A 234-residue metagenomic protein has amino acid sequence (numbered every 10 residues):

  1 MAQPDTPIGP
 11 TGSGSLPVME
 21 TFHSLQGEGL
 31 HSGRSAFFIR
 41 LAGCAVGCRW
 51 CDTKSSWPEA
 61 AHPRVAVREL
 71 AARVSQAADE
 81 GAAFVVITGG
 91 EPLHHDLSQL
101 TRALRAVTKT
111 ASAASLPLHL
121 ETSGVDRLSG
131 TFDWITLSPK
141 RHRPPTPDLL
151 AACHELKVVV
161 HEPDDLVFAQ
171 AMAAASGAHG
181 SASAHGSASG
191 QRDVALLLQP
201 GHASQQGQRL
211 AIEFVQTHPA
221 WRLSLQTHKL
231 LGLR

Functional and structural regions predicted by a protein language model:
A2-S35, I212-E213, P219: Short, Lys/Arg-rich amphipathic segments at extreme N-termini
Q3, G12, L16-E20, S35-A36 (+1 more regions): Conserved Radical SAM active-site core
P7-G12, G27, D79, A178 (+2 more regions): Intrinsically disordered, low-complexity segments enriched in small/polar residues
E20-H23, E28-G29, S55, P147-D148 (+1 more regions): Flexible, active-site-adjacent loop/turn segments at secondary-structure boundaries
S24, I39-R40, D52, E59 (+4 more regions): Intrinsically disordered, low-complexity regions enriched in small/polar residues
Q26, A71-Q76, Q170, A174: Generic structural signal for well-ordered alpha-helical scaffold segments
G29-S32, R49-D52, R209: Short, glycine/acidic-enriched capping/hinge loops at junctions between secondary-structure elements
L93-R234: Conserved AdoMet/S-adenosylmethionine-binding subsite of the radical SAM
